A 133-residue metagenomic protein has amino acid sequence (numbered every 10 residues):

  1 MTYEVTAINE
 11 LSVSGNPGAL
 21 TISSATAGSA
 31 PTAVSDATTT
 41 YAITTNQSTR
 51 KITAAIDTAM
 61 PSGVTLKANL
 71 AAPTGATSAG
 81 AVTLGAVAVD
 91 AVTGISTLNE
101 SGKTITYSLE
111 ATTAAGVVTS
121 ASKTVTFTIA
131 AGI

Functional and structural regions predicted by a protein language model:
M1-A76, V87-I133: N-terminal small/polar-rich segments of proteins
